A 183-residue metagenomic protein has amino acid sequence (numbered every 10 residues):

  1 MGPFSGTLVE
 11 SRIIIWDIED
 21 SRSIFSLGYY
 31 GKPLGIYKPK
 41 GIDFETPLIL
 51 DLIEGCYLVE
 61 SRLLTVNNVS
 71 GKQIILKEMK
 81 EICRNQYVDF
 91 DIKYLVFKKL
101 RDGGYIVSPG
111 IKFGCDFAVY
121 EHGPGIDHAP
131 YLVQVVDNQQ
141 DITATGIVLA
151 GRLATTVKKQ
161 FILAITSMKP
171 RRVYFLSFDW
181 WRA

Functional and structural regions predicted by a protein language model:
M1-A183: Long Lys/Arg-rich low-complexity intrinsically disordered regions in nucleic-acid-associated proteins
